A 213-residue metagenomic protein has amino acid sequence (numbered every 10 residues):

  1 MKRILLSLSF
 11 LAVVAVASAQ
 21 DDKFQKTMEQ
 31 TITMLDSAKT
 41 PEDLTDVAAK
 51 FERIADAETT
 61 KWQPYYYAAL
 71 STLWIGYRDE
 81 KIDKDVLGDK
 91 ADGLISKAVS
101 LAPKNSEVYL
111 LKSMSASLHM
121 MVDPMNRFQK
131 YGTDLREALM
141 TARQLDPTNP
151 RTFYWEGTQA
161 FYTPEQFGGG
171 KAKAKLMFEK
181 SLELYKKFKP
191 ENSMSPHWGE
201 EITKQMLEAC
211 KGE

Functional and structural regions predicted by a protein language model:
M1-F24: Bacterial Sec-dependent N-terminal signal peptides
D21-M34, A57-D79, K104-D123, T148-T163 (+1 more regions): Amphipathic alpha-helical repeat scaffolds of TPR domains
S37-K50, D83-L94, Q129-R136, K175-K180: Helix-turn-helix repeat elements of alpha-solenoid scaffolds
P41, R78-V86, V122-K130, E165-G169 (+1 more regions): Short coil/turn and helix-start
I54, A98, T141-A142, S181: Canonical positions in the second alpha-helix
L87-E137: Hydrophobic, well-structured mid-protein blocks that either form specific transmembrane helices
R127-E165: A contiguous pocket-lining binding segment that forms or flanks enzyme active sites
